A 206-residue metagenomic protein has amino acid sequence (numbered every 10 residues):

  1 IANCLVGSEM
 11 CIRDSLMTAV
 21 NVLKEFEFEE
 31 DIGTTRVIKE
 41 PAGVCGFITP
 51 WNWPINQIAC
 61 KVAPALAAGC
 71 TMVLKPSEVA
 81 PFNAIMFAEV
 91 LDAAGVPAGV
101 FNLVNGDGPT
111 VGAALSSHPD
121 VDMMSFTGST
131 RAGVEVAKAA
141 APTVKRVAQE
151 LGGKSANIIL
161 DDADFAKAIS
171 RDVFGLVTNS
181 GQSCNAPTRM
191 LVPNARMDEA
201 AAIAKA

Functional and structural regions predicted by a protein language model:
I1-G7, I12: Single conserved hydrophobic/aromatic residue that forms the stacking wall/gate of nucleotide- or nucleobase-binding
L23-I32, N105-G106, R171: Short gly/ser/thr-rich secondary-structure transition/capping motifs
E27-A98, D122, A166: Conserved small-residue-rich beta-alpha loop and adjacent elements that most often cradle the phosphate/pyrophosphate
T34-T35, N102-S125: A structured beta-alpha segment of the ubiquitous adenosine-cofactor-binding alpha/beta core
C70, K75-S77, N105, T127 (+1 more regions): Short beta->alpha connector loops at strand-helix junctions that form conserved, small/polar/Pro-enriched
A84-A93, G108-P119, R131-P142, I158-D162: Active-site pre-lysine segment of PLP-dependent enzymes
M123, R131-A206: ALDH superfamily catalytic-core signature
